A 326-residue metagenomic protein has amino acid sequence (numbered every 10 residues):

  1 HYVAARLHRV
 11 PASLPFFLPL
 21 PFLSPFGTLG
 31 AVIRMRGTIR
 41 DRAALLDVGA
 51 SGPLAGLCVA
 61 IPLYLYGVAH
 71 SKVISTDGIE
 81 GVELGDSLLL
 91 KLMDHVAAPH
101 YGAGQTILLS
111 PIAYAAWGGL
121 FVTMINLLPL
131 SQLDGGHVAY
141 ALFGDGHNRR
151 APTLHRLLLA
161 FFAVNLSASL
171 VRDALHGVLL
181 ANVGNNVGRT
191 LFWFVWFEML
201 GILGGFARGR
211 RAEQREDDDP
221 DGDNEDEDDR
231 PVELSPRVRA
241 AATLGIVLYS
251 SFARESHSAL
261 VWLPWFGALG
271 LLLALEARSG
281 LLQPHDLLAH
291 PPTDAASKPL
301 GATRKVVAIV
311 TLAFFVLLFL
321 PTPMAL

Functional and structural regions predicted by a protein language model:
H1-L326: Hydrophobic transmembrane alpha-helices and their immediate loop junctions in multi-pass integral membrane proteins
